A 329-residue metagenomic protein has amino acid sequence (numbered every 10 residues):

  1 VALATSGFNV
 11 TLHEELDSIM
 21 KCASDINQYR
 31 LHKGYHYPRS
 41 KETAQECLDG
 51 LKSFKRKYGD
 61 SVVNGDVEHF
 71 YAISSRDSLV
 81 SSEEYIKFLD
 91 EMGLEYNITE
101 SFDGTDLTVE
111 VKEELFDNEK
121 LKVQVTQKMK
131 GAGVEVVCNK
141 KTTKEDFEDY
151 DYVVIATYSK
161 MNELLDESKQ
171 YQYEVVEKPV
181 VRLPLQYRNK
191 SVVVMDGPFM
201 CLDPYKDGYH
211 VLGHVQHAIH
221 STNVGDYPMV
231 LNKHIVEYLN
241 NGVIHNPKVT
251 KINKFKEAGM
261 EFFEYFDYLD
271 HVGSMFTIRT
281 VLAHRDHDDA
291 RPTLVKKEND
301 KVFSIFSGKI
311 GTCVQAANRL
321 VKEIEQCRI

Functional and structural regions predicted by a protein language model:
A4-I26: Glycine-rich FAD pyrophosphate-binding loop
F8-V10, Y96, V153-A156: Hydrophobic anchor at the start of a short beta-strand that flanks the dinucleotide cofactor-binding loop
M20, D151-G197, Y205-H210, A218-S221 (+2 more regions): Central helical "cap/lid" subdomain
Q28-L107, L239, V243: Dinucleotide-binding Rossmann-like beta1-alpha1 core, especially the glycine-rich loop that anchors the ADP
V62-I73, E95-G131, N299-S307: Helix-loop-beta segment of a Rossmann-like dinucleotide-binding subdomain
V109-L165, C313-E323: Helical element adjacent to the flavin cofactor pocket in flavoenzyme catalytic cores
V111, E257-I329: C-terminal catalytic lobe of FAD-dependent flavoproteins
G208, H220-R279: Flavin-binding catalytic cores
